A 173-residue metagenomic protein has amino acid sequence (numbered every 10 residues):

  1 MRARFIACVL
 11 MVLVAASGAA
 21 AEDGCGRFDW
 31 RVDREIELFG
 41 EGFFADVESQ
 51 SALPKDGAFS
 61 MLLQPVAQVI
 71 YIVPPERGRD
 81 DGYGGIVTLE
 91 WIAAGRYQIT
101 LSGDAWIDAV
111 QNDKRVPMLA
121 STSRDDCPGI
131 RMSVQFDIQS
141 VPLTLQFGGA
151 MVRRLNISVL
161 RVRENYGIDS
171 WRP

Functional and structural regions predicted by a protein language model:
M1-A7: Bacterial N-terminal signal peptides that target proteins for export
A7-A15: Bacterial N-terminal signal peptides
A15-A16, G129: Short, intrinsically disordered, low-complexity segments enriched in Ser/Thr and Pro
A16-E22: Bacterial Sec-dependent signal peptides at the C-terminal "C-region" and cleavage site
E22-P173: Acidic, Ser/Thr/Pro
